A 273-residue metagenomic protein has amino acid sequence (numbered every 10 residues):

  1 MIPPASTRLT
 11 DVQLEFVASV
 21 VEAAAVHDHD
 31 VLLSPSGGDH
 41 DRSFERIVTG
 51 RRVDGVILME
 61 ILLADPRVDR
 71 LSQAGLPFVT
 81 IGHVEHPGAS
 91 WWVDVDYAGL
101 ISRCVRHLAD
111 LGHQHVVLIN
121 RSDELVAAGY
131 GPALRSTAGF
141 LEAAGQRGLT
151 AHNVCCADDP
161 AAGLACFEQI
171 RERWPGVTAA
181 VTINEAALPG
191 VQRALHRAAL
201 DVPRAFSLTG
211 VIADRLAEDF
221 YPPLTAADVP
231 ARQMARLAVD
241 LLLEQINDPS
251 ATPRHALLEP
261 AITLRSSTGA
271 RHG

Functional and structural regions predicted by a protein language model:
M1-R106: Alpha-helical recognition/docking segments in bacterial nutrient-uptake and carbohydrate-utilization systems
P4-Q13, P35-H40, V93-R103, I119-C166 (+4 more regions): Hinge/beta->alpha junction and helix N-cap segments in small-molecule ligand-binding domains
S19-A23, R70, R135-R147, Q169 (+3 more regions): Alpha-helical structural signal in soluble globular domains
H29-D30, P77, Q114, T150 (+1 more regions): Residue-level detector of anion-binding/catalytic polar loops
G50, L111-H113, I170-G176: Glycine-rich phosphate-binding loop signature in dinucleotide/nucleotide-binding domains
V53-M59, V117-I119, N153-V154, W174-N184 (+1 more regions): Periplasmic-binding protein-like
R173-G273: Flexible loop/turn connectors
